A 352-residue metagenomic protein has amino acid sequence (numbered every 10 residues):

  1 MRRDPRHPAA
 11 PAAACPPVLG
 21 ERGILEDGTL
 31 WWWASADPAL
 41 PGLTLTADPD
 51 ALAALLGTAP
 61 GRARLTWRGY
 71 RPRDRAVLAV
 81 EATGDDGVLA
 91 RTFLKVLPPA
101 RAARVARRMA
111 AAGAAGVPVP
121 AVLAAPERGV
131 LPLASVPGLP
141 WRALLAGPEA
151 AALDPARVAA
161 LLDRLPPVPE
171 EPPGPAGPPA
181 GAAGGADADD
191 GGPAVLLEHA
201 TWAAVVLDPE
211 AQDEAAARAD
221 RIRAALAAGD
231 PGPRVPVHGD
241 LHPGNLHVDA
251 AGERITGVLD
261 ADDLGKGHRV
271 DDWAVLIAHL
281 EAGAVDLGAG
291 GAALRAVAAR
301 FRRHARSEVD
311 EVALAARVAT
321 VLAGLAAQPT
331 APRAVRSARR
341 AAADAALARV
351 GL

Functional and structural regions predicted by a protein language model:
M1-G129, L133-A134, L139-L144, A151-G177 (+2 more regions): Phosphate/pyrophosphate-binding loops and the adjoining catalytic core of nucleotide-dependent enzymes
P49-W67, E170-G239, R306-D310: An alpha-helical support segment within catalytic cores of ATP-dependent transferases
A76-V80, A224-D271: Active-site acidic catalytic loop and adjacent metal/ATP-binding pocket of ATP-dependent phosphoryl transfer enzymes
L97, P231-P233, A261-G267, L280-A293: Short, contiguous acidic/charged loop-to-helix segments that flank catalytic cores in large enzymes
A103-R104, A143-L144, V248-A250, K266-V270 (+2 more regions): Extended hydrophobic-aromatic, low-complexity segments
A183, G252-E253, A348-L352: Actinobacteria-biased recognition of intrinsically disordered, low-complexity terminal regions
R218, R339-A342: Alpha-helical repeat scaffolds
D272-R306, A319-S337: Active-site activation/catalytic loop segments of kinase-like enzymes and analogous catalytic loops in related
